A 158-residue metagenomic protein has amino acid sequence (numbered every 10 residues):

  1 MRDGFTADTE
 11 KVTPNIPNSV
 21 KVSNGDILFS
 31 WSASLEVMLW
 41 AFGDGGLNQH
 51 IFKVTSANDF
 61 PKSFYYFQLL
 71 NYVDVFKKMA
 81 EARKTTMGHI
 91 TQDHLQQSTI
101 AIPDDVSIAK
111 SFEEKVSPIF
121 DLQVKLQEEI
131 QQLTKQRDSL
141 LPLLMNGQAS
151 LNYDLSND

Functional and structural regions predicted by a protein language model:
M1-N24: Sequence-specific dsDNA recognition surfaces
F29-S30: A generic structural signal for residues embedded in beta-strands
A33-V37: Short, charged beta-turn/beta-strand-edge "cap" motif at the junction between a beta-strand and an adjacent loop
L39-A41, K84-H89: Short beta-strand/turn micro-motifs at beta-sheet edges
L39-K53: Short, compositionally biased
D44-G46, I90-D93: Short, flexible turn/loop "capping" segments at secondary-structure junctions
S56: Short, conserved catalytic or interaction motifs in soluble domains
D59-F60, F67, N71-V75, E81-K84 (+1 more regions): Amphipathic alpha-helical coiled-coil/heptad-repeat segments
